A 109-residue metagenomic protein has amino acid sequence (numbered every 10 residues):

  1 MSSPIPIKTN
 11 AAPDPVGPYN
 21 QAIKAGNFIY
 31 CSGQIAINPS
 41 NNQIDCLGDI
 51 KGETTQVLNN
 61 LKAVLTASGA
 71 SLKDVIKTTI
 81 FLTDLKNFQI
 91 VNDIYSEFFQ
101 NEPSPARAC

Functional and structural regions predicted by a protein language model:
S2-C109: Short, polar/acidic, helix-capping and beta-turn segments at strand->helix junctions that line the mouths
